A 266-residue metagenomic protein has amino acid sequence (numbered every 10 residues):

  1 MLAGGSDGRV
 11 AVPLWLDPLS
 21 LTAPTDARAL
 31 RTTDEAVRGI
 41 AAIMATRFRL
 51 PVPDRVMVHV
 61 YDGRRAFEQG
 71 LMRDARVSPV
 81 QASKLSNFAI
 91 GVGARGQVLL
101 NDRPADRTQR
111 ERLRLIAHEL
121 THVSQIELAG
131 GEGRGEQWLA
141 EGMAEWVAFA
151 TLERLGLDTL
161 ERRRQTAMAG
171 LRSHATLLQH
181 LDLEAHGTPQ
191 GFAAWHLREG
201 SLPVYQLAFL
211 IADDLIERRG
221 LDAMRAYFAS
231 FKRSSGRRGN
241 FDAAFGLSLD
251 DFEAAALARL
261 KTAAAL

Functional and structural regions predicted by a protein language model:
M1-A11: Disordered inhibitory propeptide/activation segment of secreted metzincin zinc metalloprotease zymogens, centered on
G4, N87-V92, W138, L183 (+1 more regions): Compositionally biased, low-complexity repeat tracts
A11-E136, G236-R237: Juxtacatalytic substrate-recognition/specificity segment
L16, N87, W195-H196, A212-D213: Short, flexible segments with low predicted structural confidence
A41, A45, F209-I216: Short, amphipathic alpha-helical segments that act as regulatory/interfacial helices in nucleotide-processing proteins
G131-L210, E217-L266: Acidic/His/Gly-enriched intrinsically disordered linker/tail segments that often contain short helix/coil "MoRF-like"
